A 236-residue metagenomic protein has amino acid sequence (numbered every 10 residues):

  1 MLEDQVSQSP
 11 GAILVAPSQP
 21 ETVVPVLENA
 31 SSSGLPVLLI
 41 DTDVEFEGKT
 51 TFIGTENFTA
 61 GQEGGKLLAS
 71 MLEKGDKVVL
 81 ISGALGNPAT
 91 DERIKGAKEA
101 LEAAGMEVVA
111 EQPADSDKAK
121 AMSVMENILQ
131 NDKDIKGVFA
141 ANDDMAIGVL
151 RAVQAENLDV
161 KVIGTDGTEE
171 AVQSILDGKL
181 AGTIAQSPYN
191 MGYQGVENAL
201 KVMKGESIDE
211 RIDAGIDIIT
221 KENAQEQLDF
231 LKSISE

Functional and structural regions predicted by a protein language model:
M1-E236: A residue-level marker of the well-folded mature domains of exported/periplasmic proteins
